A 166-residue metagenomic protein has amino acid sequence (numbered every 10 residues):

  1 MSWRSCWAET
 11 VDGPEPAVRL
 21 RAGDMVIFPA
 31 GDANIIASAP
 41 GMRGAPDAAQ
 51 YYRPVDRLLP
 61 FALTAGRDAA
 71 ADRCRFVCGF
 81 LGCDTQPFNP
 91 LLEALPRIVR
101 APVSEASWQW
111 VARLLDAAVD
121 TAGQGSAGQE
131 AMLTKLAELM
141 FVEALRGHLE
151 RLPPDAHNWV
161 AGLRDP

Functional and structural regions predicted by a protein language model:
M1-L92: N-terminal regulatory/effector-sensing and dimerization cores that precede helix-turn-helix DNA-binding domains
G31, P90, A94-P96, P154-N158: Residue-level signal for pocket-adjacent positions within structured domains
A37-S38, E93, M132, P154: Short amphipathic alpha-helical leader/targeting segments
N89-V119: A short, charged helix-loop
V99-W108, A122-A137, F141-P166: Short, Lys/Arg-enriched, Trp-marked, Pro/Gly-tolerant hinge/linker segments that flank
